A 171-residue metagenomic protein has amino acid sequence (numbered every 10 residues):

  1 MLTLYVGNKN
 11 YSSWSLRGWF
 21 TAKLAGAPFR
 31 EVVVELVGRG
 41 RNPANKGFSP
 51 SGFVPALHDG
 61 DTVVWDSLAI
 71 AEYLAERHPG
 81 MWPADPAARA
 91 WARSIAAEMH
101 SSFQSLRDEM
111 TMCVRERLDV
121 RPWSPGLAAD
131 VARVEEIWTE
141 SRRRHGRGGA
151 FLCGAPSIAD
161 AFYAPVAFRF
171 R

Functional and structural regions predicted by a protein language model:
M1-S124: GST-like domain detector, emphasizing the conserved glutathione-binding G-site in the N-terminal thioredoxin-like
F103-R171: GST-like fold's C-terminal all-alpha helical module
